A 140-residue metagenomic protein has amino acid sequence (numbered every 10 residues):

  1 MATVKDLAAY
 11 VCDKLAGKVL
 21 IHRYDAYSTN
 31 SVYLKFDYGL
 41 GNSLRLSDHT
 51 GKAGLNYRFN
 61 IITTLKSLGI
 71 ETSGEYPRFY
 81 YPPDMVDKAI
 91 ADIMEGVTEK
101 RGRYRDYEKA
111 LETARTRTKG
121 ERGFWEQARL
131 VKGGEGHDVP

Functional and structural regions predicted by a protein language model:
M1-L40, G69-Y76, Y80-P83, K100-P140: Negatively charged, low-complexity tracts enriched in Asp/Glu with abundant Ser/Thr
G41-E95: Intrinsically disordered, low-complexity regulatory segments enriched in Ser/Thr/Pro and charged residues
